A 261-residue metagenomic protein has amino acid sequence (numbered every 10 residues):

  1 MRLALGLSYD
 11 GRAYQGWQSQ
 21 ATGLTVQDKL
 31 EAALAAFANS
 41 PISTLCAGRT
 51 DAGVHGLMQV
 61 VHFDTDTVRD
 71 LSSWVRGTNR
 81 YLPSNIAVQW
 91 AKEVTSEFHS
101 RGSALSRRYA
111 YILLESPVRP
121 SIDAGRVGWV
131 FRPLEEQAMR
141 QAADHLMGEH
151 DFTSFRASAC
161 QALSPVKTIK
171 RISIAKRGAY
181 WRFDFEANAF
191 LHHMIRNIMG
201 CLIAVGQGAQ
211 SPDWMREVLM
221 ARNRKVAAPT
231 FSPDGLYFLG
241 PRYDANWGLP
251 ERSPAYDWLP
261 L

Functional and structural regions predicted by a protein language model:
M1-L261: Structured-RNA-binding interfaces characteristic of tRNA pseudouridine synthases
